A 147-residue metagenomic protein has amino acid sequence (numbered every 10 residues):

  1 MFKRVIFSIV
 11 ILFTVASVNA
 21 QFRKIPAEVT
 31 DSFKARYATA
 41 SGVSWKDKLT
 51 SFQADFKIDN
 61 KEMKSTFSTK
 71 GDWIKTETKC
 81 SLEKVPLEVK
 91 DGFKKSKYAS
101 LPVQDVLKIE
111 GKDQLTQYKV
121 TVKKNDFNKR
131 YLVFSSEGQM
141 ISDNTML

Functional and structural regions predicted by a protein language model:
M1-K24, F33: Bacterial Sec-dependent N-terminal signal peptides
Q21-L147: Interaction-mediating elements
